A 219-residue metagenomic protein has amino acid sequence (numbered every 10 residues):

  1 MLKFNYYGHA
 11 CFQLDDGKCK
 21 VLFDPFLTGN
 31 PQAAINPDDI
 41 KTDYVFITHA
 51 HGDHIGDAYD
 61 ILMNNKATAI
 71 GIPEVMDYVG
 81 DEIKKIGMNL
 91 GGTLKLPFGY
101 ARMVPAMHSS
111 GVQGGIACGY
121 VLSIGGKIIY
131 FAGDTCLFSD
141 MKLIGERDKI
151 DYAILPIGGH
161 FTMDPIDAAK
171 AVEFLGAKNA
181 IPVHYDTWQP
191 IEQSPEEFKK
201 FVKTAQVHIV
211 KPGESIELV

Functional and structural regions predicted by a protein language model:
M1-K20, L27-N30, K95, R102 (+1 more regions): Zn-dependent metallo-beta-lactamase
Q13-H51, G56-D60, E74, S109-Q113 (+1 more regions): Pre-active-site segment of Zn-dependent metallo-hydrolases
L14-G17, L96-P97, L122-G125, E146: Active-site beta-strand termini and strand-to-loop segments that position acidic
L22-D24, T42-A50, A69-P73, Y130-G133 (+3 more regions): Active-site neighborhood of phospho(di)ester-bond hydrolases with catalytic His/Asp-centered motifs
G29-N30, H51-G56, M76-Y78, G92-K95 (+5 more regions): Active-site environment of divalent metal-dependent phosphoester hydrolases
A50, G56-G111: Glycine/small-residue-rich loop that forms an oxyanion/phosphate-binding "nest" at active or ligand-binding sites
T68, G80-T93, A169-V219: Binuclear metal-ion centers of metallo-dependent hydrolases, dominated by the metallo-beta-lactamase
H108-F174: Active-site-proximal loop/helix segments of hydrolase catalytic cores
